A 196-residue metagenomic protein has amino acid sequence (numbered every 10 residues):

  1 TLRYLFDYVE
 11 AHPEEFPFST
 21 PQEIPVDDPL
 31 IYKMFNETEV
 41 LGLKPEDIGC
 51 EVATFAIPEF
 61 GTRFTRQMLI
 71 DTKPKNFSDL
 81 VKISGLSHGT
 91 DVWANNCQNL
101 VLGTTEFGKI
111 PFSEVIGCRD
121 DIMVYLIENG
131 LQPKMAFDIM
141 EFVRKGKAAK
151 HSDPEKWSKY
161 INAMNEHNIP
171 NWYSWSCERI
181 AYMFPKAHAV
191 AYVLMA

Functional and structural regions predicted by a protein language model:
T1-P185, A189-A196: Mg2+-dependent phosphoryl-transfer active-site scaffold
